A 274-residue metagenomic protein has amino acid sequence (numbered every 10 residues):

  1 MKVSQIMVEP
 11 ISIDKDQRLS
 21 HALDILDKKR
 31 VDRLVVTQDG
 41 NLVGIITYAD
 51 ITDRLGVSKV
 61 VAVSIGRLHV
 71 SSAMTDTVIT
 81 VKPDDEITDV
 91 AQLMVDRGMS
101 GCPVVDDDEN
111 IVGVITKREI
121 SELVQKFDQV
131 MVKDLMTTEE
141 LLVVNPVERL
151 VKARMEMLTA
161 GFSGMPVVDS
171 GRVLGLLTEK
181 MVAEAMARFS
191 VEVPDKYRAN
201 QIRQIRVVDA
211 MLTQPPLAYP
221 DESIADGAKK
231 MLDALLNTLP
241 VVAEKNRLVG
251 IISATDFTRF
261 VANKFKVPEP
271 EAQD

Functional and structural regions predicted by a protein language model:
M1-E9, T47-V78, A91, I111-V143 (+6 more regions): Tandem CBS (Bateman) regulatory domains
S12-R30, T37, T80-G98, V105-D106 (+5 more regions): The conserved cystathionine-beta-synthase
L26, L34-A49, M94, C102-R118 (+4 more regions): A glycine-centered beta-loop-beta connector
